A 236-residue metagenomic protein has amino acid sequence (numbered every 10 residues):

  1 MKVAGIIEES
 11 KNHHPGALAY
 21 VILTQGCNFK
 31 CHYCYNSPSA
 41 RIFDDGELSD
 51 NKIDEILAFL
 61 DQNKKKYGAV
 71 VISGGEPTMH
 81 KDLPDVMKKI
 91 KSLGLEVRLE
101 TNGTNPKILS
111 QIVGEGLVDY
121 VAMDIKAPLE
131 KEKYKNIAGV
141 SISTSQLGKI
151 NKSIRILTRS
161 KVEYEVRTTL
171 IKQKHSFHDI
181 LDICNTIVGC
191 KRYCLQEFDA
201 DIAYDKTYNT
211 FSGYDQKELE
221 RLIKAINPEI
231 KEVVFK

Functional and structural regions predicted by a protein language model:
M1-L23, H32-G46, Q62-K66: N-terminal [4Fe-4S]-dependent radical SAM core
I6, Q196-F198, F235-K236: Conserved beta-strand termini and adjacent loop/short-helix elements that scaffold enzyme active sites in alpha/beta
L18, C27, T104-N105: A generic "binding-loop/recognition-motif" signal
A19-Y20, F211-G213, V234: Class I S-adenosyl-L-methionine
C27-Y33, Q196: N-terminal glycine-rich anion-binding loops that anchor highly charged ligand groups
L48-F59: Glycine-rich, highly charged phosphate/nucleotide-binding loops
L57-A69, T78-G213: Conserved AdoMet/S-adenosylmethionine-binding subsite of the radical SAM
R159-E163, D215-K236: C-terminal accessory region of radical SAM enzymes
